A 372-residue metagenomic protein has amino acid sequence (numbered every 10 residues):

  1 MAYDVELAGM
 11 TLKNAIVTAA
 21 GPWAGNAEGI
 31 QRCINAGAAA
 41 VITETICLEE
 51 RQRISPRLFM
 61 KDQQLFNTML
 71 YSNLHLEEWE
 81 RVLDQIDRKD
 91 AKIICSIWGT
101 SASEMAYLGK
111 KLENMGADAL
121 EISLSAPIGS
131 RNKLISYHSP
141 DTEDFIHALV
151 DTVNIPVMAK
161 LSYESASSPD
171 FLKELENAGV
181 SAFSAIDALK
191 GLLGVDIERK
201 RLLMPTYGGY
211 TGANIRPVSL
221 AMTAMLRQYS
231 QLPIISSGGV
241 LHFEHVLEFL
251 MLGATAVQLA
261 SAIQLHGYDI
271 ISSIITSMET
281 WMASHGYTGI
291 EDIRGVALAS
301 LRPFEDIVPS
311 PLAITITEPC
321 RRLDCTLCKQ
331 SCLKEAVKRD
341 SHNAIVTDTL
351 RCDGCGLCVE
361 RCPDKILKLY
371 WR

Functional and structural regions predicted by a protein language model:
M1-I93: N-terminal capping/small domains of soluble enzymes
G21-W23, S96-T100, L161-S167, L232-E244 (+1 more regions): Glycine-rich beta-to-alpha transition loops that act as phosphate-gripper elements at the mouths of alpha/beta enzyme
E28-R32, S103-N114, S165-A178, T223 (+2 more regions): Catalytic cores of alpha/beta
T43-L48, E121-I128, A182-L192, G239-S273: Glycine-rich phosphate-binding active-site loops on the catalytic face of alpha/beta enzymes
R53-Q64, G194-G208, L250, A262-Y287: C-terminal helical cap(s) of enzyme catalytic domains, especially alpha/beta-barrels
D62-S136: Active-site beta->alpha loop and helix N-cap motifs at the rims of alpha/beta catalytic domains
Q64-T68, N73, L124-D141, F171-L232 (+1 more regions): Glycine/Thr-rich beta-alpha phosphate-binding loop at enzyme active sites
T326-V346, L357-R372: Iron-sulfur cluster-binding cysteine motifs and their immediate structural context in ferredoxin-like electron-transfer
